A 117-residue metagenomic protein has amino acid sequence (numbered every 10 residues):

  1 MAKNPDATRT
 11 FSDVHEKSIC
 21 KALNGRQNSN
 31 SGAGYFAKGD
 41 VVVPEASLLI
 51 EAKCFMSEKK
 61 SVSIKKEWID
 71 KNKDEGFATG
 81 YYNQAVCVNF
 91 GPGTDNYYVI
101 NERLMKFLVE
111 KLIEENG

Functional and structural regions predicted by a protein language model:
M1-G117: Catalytic phosphate/metal-binding cores of nucleic-acid and nucleotide-processing enzymes, i.e., regions that mediate
